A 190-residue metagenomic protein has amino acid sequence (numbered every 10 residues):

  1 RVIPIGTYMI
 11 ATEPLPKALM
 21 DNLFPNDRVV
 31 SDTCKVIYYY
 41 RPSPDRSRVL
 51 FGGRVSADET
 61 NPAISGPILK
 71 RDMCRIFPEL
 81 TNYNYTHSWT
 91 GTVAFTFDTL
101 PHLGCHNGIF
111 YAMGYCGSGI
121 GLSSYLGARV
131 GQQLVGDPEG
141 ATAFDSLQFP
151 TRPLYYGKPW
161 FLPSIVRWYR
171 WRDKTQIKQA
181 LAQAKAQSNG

Functional and structural regions predicted by a protein language model:
R1-N107: Active-site substrate-recognition segment that forms the wall of the catalytic cavity or substrate channel
G108-G190: C-terminal lid/capping helical subdomain adjacent to the catalytic/cofactor pocket in oxidative enzymes
